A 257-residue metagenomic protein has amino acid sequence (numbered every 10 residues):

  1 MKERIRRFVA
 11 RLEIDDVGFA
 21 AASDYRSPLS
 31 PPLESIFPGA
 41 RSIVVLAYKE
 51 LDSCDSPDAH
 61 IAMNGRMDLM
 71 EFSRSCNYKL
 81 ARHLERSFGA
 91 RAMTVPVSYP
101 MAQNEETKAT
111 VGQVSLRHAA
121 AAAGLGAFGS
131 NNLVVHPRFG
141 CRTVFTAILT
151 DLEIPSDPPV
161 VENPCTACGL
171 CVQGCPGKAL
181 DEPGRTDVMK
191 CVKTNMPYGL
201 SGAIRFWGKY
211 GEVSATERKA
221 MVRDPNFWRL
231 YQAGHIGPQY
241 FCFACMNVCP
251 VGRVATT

Functional and structural regions predicted by a protein language model:
M1-S75: Non-catalytic, usually N-terminal nucleic-acid engagement modules in DNA/RNA processing proteins
D68-T257: Catalytic cores of enzyme domains
